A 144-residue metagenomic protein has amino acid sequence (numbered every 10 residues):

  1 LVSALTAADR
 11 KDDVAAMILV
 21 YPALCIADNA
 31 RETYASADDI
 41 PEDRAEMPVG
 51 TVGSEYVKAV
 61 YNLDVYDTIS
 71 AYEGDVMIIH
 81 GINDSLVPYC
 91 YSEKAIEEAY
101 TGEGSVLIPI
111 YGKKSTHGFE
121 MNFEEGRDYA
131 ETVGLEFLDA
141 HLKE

Functional and structural regions predicted by a protein language model:
L1: Glycine/small-residue-rich loop that forms an oxyanion/phosphate-binding "nest" at active or ligand-binding sites
L5-E55: Hydrolase active-site cap/lid region
I18-V20, M77-I79, I110: Hydrophobic/aromatic beta-strand patches that form the interior of the parallel beta-sheet core in alpha/beta enzyme
T51-I69: Active-site nucleophile elbow and catalytic-triad environment of alpha/beta-hydrolase enzymes
D64-G74, C90, F123: Conserved serine/cysteine hydrolase catalytic core
Y72-E73, I78-H80, D84: Short beta-strand/loop motif that positions the catalytic acidic residue of the alpha/beta-hydrolase fold
S85-Y91: Conserved alpha/beta-hydrolase "acid-adjacent" motif
E93-E144: C-terminal catalytic histidine-bearing segment of alpha/beta-hydrolase fold enzymes
